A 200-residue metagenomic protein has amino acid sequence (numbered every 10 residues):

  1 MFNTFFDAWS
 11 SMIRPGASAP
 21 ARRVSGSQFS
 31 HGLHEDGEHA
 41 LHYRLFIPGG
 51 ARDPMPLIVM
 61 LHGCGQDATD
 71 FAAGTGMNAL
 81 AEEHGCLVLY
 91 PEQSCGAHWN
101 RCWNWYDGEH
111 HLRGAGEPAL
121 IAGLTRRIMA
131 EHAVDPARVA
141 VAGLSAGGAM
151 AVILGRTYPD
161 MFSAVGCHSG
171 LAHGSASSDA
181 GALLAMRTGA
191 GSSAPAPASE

Functional and structural regions predicted by a protein language model:
M1-L57, T69-T75, L80-E83, L87 (+5 more regions): A domain-start/cap signature at the N-terminus of enzymes
V59-L61, H168: Alpha/beta-hydrolase
G63-D67: Active-site glycine-rich loops that stabilize anionic/oxyanionic intermediates across multiple enzyme folds
E92-G116: Cap/lid segment of the alpha/beta-hydrolase catalytic domain
Q93, G166-S175: Active-site nucleophile loop of the alpha/beta-hydrolase fold
E109-H132, I153: Alpha/beta-hydrolase active-site loop
R138-A140, A164-G166: Residue in the alpha/beta-hydrolase core beta-strand immediately N-terminal to the catalytic nucleophile
G148-D160: Short glycine-enriched nucleophile-adjacent loop and the immediately C-terminal alpha-helix near the catalytic center
